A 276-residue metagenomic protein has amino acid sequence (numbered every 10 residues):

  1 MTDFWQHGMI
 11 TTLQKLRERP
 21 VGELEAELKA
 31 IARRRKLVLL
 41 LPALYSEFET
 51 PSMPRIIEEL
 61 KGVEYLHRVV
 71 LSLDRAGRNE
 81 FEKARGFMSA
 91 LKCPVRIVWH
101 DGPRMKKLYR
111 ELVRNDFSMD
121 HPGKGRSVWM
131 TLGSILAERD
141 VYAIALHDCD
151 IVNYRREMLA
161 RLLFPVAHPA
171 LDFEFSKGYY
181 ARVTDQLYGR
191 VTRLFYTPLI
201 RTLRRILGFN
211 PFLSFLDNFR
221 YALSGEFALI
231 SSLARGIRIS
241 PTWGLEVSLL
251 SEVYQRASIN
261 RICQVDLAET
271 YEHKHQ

Functional and structural regions predicted by a protein language model:
M1-G62: N-proximal low-complexity "stem/linker" segments adjacent to membrane-targeting elements
R55-H67, G86-F87, A167: Short, acidic, metal-binding catalytic loop of nucleotide-sugar glycosyltransferases
R78-R139: Active-site-proximal specificity loops/subdomain of glycosyltransferases
E138-V152: Short beta-strand-to-loop acidic/aromatic patch adjacent to the donor-nucleotide binding site
I151-A181: Conserved donor-nucleotide/metal-binding helix-loop-beta segment in metal-dependent transferases, i.e., the alpha-helix
R182-R193, R204-E226: A recurrent flexible, glycine/aromatic-enriched loop bordering the glycosyltransferase active site that acts as
L233, T242-I259: A short, conserved alpha-helix in the catalytic core of glycosyltransferases
C263-Q276: Active-site donor/metal-binding and catalytic loop motifs of nucleotide-sugar-dependent glycosylation enzymes
